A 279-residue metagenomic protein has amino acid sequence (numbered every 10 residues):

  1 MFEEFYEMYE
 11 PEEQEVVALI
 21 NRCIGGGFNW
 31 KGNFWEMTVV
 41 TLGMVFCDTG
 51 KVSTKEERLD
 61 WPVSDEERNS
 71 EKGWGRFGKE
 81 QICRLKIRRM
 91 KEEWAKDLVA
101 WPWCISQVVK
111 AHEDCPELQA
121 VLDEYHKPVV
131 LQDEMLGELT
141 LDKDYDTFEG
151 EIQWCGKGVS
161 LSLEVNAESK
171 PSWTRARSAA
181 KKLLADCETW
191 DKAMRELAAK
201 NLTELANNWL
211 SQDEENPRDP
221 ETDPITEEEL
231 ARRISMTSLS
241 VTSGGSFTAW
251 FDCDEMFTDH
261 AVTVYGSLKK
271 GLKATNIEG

Functional and structural regions predicted by a protein language model:
M1-C47: Structural detector for short beta-strands of small beta-barrel domains
M37-N69: Short, structured beta-strand/loop micro-motifs enriched in basic residues and often containing a Trp
E66-K86: Short nucleic-acid-contacting surface segments enriched for D/E, G, S/T with interspersed K/R
R88-L122: OB-fold/S1-family single-stranded nucleic acid-binding modules
V121-D142, T226-S246: Extended, Lys/Arg-enriched charged tracts that mediate electrostatic binding to polyanionic substrates
L122-A193: Contiguous hydrophobic, core-forming segments of folded domains
L161-T226, L230-R233: Long, charge-rich alpha-helical interaction segments
T226-G279: C-terminal structured interaction module
